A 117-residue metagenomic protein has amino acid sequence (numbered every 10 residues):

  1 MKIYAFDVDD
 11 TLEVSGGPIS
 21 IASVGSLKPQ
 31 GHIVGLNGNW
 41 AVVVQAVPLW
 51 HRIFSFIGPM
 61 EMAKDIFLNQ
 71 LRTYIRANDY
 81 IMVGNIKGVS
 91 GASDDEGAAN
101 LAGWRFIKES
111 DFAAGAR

Functional and structural regions predicted by a protein language model:
K2-A63: Alpha-helical substrate-recognition element adjacent to the catalytic core
S23-P29, R72-Y74, N100: Surface-exposed amphipathic alpha-helices with a cationic face
H32-I33, D79, R105: Residues at the starts of beta-strands that form the adenosine-phosphate
L36-G38, V83-G84, S110: Short beta-strand/turn micro-motifs composed of small residues that flank or help shape donor/cofactor-binding pockets
F67-A92: Conserved Lys-Pro-Asp/Glu-containing loop-to-beta segment of HAD-superfamily phosphomonoesterases, centered on
I86-W104: Acidic, divalent-metal-coordinating active-site segment for phosphoryl/phosphodiester hydrolysis, typified by short
A92-D95, S110-R117: Short glycine/proline-centered loop/turn elements that form peptide/ligand docking sites
G103-D111: Short, basic interhelical loop/turn and adjoining N-cap of the next helix at nucleic-acid- or acidic-partner-contacting
